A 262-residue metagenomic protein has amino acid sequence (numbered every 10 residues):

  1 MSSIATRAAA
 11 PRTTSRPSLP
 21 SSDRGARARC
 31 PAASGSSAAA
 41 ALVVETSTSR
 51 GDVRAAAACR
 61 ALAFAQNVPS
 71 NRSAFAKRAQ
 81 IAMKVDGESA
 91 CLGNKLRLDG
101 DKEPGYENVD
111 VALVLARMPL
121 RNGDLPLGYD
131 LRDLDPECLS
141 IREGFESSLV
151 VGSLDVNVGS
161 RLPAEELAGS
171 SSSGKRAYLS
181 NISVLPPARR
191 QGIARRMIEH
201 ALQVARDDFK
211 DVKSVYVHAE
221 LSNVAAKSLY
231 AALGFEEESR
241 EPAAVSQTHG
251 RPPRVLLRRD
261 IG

Functional and structural regions predicted by a protein language model:
M1-R12: PEST-like, low-complexity acidic/proline-rich intrinsically disordered segments, predominantly at protein N-termini
R12, R16, S22-R54: Conserved N-terminal entry element of GNAT/NAT acetyltransferase domains
R50-R54, A61-G100, V111, G123-G128: Conserved GNAT-fold acetyl-CoA-binding loop/helix
E107, N122-N181, R189, A244-T248: Conserved acyl-donor/pantetheine-binding loop and adjacent beta-alpha core of acyl/acetyltransferases and related
A112-R117, I141: Cytosolic beta-strand hydrophobic patch enriched in CBS
S172, R196-S214: Conserved acyl-CoA
N181-V184, R190-V204, S228-A232: Conserved acetyl-CoA-binding loop-helix of GNAT-fold acetyltransferases
D211-K227, A231-G262: C-terminal "cap" of GNAT-fold acetyltransferases
